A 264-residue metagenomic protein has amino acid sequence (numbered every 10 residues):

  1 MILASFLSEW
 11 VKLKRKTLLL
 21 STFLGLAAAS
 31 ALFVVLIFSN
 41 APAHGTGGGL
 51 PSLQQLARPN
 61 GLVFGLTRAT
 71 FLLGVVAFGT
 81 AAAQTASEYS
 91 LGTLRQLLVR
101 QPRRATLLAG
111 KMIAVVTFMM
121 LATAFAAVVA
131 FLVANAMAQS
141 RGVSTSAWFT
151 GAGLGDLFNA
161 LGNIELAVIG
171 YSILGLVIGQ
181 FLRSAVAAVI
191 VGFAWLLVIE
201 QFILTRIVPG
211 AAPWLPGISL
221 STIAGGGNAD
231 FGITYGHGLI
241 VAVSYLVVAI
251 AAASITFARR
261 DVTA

Functional and structural regions predicted by a protein language model:
M1-A28, R183: Aromatic- and glycine-rich beta-strand/loop motifs that create alpha-glucan
K12, A86, L97-V99, G175 (+1 more regions): Helix-capping/transition residues at the boundaries of transmembrane alpha-helices and the short helical linkers
T17-L19, R103-A105, A109, S184-V186: Membrane-helix interface segments
L19, F23-Q84, L108-Q180, V198 (+2 more regions): Secretory targeting signals
L32-S39, L182-I218: Transmembrane helix segments
N40-G45, A86-Y89, T93, V133 (+8 more regions): Membrane-interfacial segments
F78-A105: Transmembrane helix boundary and interhelical loop/hinge segments in multi-pass membrane proteins
V241-A264: Junction motif at the cytosolic side of a transmembrane helix
